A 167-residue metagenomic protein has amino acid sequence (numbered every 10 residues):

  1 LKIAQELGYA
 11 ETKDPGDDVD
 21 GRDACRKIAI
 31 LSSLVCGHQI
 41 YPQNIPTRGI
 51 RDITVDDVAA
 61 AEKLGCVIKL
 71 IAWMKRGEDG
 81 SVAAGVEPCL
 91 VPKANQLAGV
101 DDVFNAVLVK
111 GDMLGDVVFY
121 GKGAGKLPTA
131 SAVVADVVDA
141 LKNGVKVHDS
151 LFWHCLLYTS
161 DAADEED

Functional and structural regions predicted by a protein language model:
L1-G99, F104-A106: Substrate-binding/catalytic subdomain of NAD(P)-dependent oxidoreductase enzymes
A94-L157: ATP-dependent carboxylate/acyl-activation modules
Y158-A163: Conserved small/polar residues in nucleotide/adenosyl-binding loops
